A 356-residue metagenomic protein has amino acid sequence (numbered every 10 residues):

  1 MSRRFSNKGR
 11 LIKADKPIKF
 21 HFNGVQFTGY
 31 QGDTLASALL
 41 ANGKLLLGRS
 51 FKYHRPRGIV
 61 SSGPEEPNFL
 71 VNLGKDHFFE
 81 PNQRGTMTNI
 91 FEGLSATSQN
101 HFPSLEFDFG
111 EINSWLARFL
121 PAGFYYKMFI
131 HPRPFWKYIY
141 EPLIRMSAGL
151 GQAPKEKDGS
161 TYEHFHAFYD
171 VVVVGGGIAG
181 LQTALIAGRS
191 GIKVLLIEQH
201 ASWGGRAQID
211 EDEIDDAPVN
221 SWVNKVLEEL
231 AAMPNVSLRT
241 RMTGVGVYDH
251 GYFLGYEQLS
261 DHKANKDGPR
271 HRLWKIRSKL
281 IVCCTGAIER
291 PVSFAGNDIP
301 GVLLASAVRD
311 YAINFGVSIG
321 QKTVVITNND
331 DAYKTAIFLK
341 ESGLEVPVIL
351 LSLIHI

Functional and structural regions predicted by a protein language model:
S2-I12, P56-F168: Extreme N-terminal leader/targeting segments of oxidoreductases
A148-Y169, T285-T335: Glycine-rich dinucleotide-binding loop and its adjacent helix/turn
F165, V172, V226-T285: Feature captures the FAD/FMN-dependent oxidoreductase FAD-binding
D170-L195, T335-A336: N-terminal Rossmann-like FAD-binding beta1-loop-alpha1 element of flavoenzymes
I192-Q208: Glycine-rich FAD pyrophosphate-binding loop
L195, P347-V348: Conserved beta-strand positions in the Rossmann-like core of class I SAM-dependent methyltransferases
I209-M242, L303, V308: N-terminal glycine-rich dinucleotide-binding loop that anchors FAD/FMN and/or NAD(P) in oxidoreductases
I354-I356: Conserved small/polar residues in nucleotide/adenosyl-binding loops
